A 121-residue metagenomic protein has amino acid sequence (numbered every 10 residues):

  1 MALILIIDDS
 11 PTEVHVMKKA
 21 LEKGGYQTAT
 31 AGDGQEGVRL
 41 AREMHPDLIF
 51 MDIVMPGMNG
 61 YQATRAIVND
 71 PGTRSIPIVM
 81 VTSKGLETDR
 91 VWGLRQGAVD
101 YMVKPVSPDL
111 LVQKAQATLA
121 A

Functional and structural regions predicted by a protein language model:
H15-K23: Charged docking surfaces used in two-component/phosphorelay signaling
G25-G32, L40: Short hydrophobic/Thr-rich beta-strand motif most characteristic of the beta2 strand and flanking loop of CheY-like
M44-F50: Active-site beta3 strand of CheY-like receiver
M55: Receiver (REC) domain active-site loop signature in two-component systems and cognate sites in sensor histidine kinases
V106-A115: C-terminal output helix
